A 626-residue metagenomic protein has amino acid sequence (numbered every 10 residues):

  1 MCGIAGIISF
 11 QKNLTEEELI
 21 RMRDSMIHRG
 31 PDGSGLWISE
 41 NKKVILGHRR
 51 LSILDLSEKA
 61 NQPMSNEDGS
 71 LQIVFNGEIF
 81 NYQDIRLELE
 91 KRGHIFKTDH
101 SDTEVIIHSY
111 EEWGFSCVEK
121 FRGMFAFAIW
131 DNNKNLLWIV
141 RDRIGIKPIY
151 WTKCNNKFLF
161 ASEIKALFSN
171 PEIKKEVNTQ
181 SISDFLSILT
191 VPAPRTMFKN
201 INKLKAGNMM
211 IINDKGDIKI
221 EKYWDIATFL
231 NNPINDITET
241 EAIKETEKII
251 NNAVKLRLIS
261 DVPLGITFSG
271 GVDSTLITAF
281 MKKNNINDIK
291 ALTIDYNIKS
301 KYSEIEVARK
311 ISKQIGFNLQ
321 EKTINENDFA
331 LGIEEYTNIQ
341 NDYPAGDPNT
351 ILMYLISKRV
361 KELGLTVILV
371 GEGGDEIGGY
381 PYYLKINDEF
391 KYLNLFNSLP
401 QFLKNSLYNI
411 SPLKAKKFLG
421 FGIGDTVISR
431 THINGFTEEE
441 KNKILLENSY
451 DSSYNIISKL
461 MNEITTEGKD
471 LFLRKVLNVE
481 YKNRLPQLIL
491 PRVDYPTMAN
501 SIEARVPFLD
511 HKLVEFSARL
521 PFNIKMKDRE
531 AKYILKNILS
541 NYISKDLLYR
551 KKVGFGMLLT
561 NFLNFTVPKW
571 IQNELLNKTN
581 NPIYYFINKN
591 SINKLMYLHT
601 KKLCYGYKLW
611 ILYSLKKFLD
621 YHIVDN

Functional and structural regions predicted by a protein language model:
M1-I4, R21, I95, S116 (+7 more regions): Adenosyl-5′-phosphate
M1-N341, M353, S540-N541, D546 (+1 more regions): Cysteine-centered catalytic environments shared across enzyme families
T238-A242, T246, E304, P344 (+6 more regions): Conserved acidic
A330-N349, L445, S449, L460: Mobile, glycine- and charge-enriched loop segments and immediately flanking short secondary-structure elements within
E334-N338, Y383-I386, F562-N564: Short low-complexity, flexible loop/linker segments enriched in glycine and/or proline with clustered acidic
L365-P381: Short acidic/histidine-rich active-site segments
E376-K404: A mobile, often basic/glycine-rich helix-loop segment that functions as the active-site lid/recognition loop
F396-F418: Alpha-helical "lid/cap" subdomains adjacent to substrate-binding clefts that gate access and reposition the ligand
